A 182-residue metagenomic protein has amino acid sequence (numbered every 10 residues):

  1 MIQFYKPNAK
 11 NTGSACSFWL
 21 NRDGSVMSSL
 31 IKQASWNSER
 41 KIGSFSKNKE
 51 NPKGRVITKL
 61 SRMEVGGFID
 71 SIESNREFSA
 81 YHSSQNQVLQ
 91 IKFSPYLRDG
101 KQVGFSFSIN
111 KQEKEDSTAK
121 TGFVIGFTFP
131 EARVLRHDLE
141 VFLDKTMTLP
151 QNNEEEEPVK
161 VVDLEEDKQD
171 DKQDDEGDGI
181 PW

Functional and structural regions predicted by a protein language model:
M1-K49: N-terminal domain-start interaction segment
A15-R22, T58-R62, D99-G100, K120-R133: Short, low-complexity cationic-aromatic patches
V26-S28, V65-F68, L135: Short, structured motif recognition centered on aromatic/hydrophobic residues
S38-T58, Q112-G126: A cross-kingdom feature marking solvent-exposed beta-strand/loop segments within repeated, beta-rich binding/scaffold
I42-K49, V56-H82: Compact, well-ordered interaction domains used in eukaryotic information-processing assemblies
S79-Q112: Intrinsic, low-complexity N-terminal interaction/targeting segments
Q112-W182: Mixed-charge, glycine-accented linear interaction segment located at domain edges/termini
